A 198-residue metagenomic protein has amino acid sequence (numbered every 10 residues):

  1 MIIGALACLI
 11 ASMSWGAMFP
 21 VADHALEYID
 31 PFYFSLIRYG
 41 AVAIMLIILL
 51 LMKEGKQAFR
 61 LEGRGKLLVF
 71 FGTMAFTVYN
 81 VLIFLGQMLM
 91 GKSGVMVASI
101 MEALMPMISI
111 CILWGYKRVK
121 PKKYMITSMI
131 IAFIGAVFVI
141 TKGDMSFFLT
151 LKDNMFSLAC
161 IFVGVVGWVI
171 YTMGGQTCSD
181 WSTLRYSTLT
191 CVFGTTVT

Functional and structural regions predicted by a protein language model:
M1-L36, L149-T177: Glycine-/small-residue-enriched transmembrane alpha-helix faces in small-molecule transporters and effluxers
A7-C8, L67-G72, A98-S99, M129 (+2 more regions): Residue-level signature of transmembrane alpha-helical cores of multipass secondary-active transporters and flippases
L9, G63-F70, P121-F133, W181-C191: Cytoplasmic-side transmembrane-helix entry/capping segments in multi-pass membrane proteins
M13-G16, P20, I47, G72-T77 (+3 more regions): Hydrophobic/small/kink-forming positions within alpha-helical transmembrane segments of polytopic membrane proteins
S14, M18-F19, E54-V97, F138: Specific transmembrane alpha-helical segments of multi-pass solute transporters/efflux pumps, especially DMT/EamA
Y33-I44, I83-K120: Specific alpha-helical transmembrane segments that line the substrate/conduction pathway and gating interfaces
L46, P106-G115, F147-T198: Transmembrane alpha-helical segments that form core, pore/gating elements of small-molecule transporters/exporters
L46, P121-G143, T198: Hydrophobic transmembrane alpha-helices of multi-pass small-molecule transport proteins
